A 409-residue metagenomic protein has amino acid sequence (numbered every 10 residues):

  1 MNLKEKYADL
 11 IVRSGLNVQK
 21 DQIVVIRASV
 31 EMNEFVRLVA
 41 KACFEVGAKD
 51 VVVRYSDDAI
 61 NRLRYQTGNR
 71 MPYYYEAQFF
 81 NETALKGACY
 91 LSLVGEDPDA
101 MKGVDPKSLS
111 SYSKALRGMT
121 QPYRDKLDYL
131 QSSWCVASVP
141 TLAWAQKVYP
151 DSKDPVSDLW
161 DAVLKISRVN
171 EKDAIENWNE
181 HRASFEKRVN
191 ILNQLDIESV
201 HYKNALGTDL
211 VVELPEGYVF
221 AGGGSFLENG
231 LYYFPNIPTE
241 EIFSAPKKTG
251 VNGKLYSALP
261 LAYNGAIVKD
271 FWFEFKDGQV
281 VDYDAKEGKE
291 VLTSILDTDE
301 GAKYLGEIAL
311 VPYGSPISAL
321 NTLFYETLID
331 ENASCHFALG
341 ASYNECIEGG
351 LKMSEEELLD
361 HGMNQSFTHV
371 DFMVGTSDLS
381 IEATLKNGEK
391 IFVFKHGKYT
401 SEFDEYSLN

Functional and structural regions predicted by a protein language model:
M1-N252, E389, S401-N409: Active-site bordering "gate/hinge" segments that shape substrate access to catalytic or cofactor-binding pockets
D9, N193-L195, N264-A266, G301 (+2 more regions): Short solvent-exposed loop/turn micro-motifs enriched in small/polar/acidic residues
E31, E96-P98, T141, G207 (+8 more regions): Short, glycine-/Ser/Thr-/acidic-enriched flexible segments
G103, K147-Y149, I267, I295 (+3 more regions): Short conserved micro-motifs at the rims of enzyme active sites and ligand-binding pockets
S244-E300: Long, well-ordered mid-to-C-terminal structural blocks that present hydrophobic/aromatic surfaces
G250-N252, V268-D270, D277-V280, K303-E307 (+3 more regions): Active-site lining segments that contact anionic ligands and/or coordinate catalytic metals
D282-L351: Dual-mode signal for accessory low-complexity, basic/Gly-rich regions
E356-N409: Extended hydrophobic packing segments that form well-structured cores
